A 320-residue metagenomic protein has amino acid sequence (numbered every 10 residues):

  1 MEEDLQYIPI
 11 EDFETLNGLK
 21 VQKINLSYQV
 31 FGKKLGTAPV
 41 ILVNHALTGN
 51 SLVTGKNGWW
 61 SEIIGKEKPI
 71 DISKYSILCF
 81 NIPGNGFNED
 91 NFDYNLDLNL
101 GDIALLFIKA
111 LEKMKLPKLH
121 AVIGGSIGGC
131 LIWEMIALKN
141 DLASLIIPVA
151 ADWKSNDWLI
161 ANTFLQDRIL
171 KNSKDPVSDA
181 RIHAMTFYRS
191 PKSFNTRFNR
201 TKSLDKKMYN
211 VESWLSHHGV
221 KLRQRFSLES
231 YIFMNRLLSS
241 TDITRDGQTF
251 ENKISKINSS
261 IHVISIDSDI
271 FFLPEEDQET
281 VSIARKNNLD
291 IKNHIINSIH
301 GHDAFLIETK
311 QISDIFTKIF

Functional and structural regions predicted by a protein language model:
M1-V40: Catalytic-loop region of hydrolases
Q29-F87: N-terminal cap/lid subdomain of alpha/beta-hydrolase-fold enzymes
G101-H120: Conserved acidic catalytic loop of the alpha/beta-hydrolase fold
K118-D157: Conserved hydrolase catalytic core segment
L142-K221: Alpha/beta-hydrolase-fold enzymes
I257, V263-S265: Short beta-strand/loop motif that positions the catalytic acidic residue of the alpha/beta-hydrolase fold
I270-E276: Conserved alpha/beta-hydrolase "acid-adjacent" motif
Q278-F320: Catalytic active-site module of serine/aspartate enzymes centered on a nucleophile-bearing elbow/loop
